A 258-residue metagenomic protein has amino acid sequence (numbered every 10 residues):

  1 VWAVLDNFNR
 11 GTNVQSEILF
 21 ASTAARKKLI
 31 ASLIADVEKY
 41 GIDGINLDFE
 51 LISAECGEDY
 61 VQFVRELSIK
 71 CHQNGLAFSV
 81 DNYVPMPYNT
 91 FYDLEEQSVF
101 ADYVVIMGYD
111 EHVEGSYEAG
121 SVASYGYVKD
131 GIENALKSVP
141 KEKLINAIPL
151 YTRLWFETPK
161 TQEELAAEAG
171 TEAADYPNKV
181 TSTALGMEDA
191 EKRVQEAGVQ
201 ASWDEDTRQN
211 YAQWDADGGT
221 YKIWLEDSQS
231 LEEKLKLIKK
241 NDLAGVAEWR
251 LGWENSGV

Functional and structural regions predicted by a protein language model:
V1-S32: Glycan-recognition patch characteristic of GH18 chitinases/ENGases and related GlcNAc/peptidoglycan-binding proteins
R10, L150-L237: Glycan-binding loop/region signatures in secreted carbohydrate-active enzymes
T23-K39, M86-Q97, L225-K239: Short, acidic/polar
I30-D59, I106-E111, G115: Active-site groove signature of glycoside hydrolases
D43, D102, A244: Receiver (REC) domain switch/active-site residues of two-component response regulators
L47, V104, N146, I238 (+1 more regions): Conserved, mostly hydrophobic/aromatic
C56-A190: Substrate-binding surface in catalytic domains of secreted glycosidases
S230-V258: Acidic/aromatic/glycine-rich contiguous surface patches that form carbohydrate-binding/processing clefts and analogous
